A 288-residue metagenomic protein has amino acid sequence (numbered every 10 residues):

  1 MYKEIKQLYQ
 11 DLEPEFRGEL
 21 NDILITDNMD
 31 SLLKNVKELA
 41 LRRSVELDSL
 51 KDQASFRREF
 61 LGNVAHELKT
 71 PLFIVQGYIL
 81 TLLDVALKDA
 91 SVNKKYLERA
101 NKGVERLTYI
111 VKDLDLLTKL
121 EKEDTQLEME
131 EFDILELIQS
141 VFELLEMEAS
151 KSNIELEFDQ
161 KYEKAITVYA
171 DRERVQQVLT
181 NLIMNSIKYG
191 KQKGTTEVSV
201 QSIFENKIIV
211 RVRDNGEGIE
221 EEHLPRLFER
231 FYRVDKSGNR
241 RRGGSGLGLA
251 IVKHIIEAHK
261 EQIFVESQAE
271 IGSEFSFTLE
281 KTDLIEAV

Functional and structural regions predicted by a protein language model:
L83-S91: Short acidic helix/loop segment immediately C-terminal to the autophosphorylated histidine in two-component histidine
K102-I110: Short alpha-helical segment of the dimerization/phosphotransfer core of two-component systems
K122-L127, A165-A170: Conserved micro-motifs of the catalytic ATP-binding
E128-E143, L156-E157: A conserved beta-strand-to-alpha-helix junction within the catalytic ATP-binding
S186-I187: Short helix-loop "hinge" at the ATP-lid/N-box region of the Bergerat-fold HATPase_c
I219-F231: Short conserved segment of the HATPase_c
K260-E261: Conserved glycine-rich
